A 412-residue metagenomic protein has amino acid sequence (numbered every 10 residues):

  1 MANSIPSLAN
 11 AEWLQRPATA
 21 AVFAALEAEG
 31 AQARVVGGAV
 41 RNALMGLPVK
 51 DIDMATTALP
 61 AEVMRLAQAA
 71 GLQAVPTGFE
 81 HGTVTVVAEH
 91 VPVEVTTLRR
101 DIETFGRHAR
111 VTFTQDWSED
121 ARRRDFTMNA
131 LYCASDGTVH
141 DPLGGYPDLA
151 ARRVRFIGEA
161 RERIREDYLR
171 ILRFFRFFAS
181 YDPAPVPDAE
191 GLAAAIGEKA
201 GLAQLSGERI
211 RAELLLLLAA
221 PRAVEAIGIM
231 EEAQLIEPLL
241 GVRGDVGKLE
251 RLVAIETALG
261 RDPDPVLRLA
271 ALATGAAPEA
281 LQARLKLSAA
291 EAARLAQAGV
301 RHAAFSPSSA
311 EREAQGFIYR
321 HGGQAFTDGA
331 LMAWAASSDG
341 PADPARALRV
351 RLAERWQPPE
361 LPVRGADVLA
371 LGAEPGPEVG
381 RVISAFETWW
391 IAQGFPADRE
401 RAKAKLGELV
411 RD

Functional and structural regions predicted by a protein language model:
M1-D412: Catalytic cores of the polymerase beta-like nucleotidyltransferase superfamily and closely associated nucleotide
